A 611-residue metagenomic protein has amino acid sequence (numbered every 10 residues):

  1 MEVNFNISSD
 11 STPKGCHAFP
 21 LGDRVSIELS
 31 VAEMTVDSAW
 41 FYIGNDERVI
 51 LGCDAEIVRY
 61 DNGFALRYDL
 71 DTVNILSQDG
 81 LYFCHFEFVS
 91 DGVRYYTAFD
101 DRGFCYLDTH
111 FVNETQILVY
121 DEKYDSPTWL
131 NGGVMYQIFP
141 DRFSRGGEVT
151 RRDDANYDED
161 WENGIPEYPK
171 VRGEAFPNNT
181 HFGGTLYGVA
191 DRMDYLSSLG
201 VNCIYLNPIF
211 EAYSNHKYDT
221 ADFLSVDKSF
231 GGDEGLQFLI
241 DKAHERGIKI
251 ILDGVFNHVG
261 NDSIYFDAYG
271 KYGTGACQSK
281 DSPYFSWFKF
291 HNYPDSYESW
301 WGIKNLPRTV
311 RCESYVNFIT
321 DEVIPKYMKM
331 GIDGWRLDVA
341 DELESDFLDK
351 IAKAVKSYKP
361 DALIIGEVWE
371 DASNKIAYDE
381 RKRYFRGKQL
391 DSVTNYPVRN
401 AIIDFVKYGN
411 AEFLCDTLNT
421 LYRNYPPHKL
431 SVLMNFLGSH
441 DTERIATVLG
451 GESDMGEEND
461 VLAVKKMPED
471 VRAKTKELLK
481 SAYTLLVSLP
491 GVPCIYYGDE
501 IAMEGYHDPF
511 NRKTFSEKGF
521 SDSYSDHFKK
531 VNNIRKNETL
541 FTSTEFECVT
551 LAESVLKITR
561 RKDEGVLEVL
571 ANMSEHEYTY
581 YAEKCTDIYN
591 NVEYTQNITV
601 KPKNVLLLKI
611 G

Functional and structural regions predicted by a protein language model:
M1-G132: Glycan-association/targeting regions that enable binding to alpha-glucans and other polysaccharides
L29, I138, L196, L206 (+10 more regions): Conserved, mostly hydrophobic/aromatic
E33, Q596-G611: C-terminal beta-strand-rich structural cap/linker in extracellular carbohydrate-active enzymes
T35, E583-N591: Solvent-exposed beta-hairpin/edge-strand motifs
F139-C203, I209-M330, I351-S357: Substrate-binding/active-site clefts of carbohydrate-active enzymes
D141, D379, S431-M467, Y483-S521: Aromatic/acidic polysaccharide-binding cleft in carbohydrate-active enzymes
I240, H244-K249, H258, S263-G273 (+5 more regions): Active-site-proximal helices and loops of the catalytic beta/alpha 8
C548-A582: Carbohydrate-binding surface patches
